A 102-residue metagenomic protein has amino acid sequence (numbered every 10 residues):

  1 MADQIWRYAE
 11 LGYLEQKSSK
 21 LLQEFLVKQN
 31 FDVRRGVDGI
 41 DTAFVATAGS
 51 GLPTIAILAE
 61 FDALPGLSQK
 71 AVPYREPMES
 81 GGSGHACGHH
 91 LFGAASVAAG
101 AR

Functional and structural regions predicted by a protein language model:
M1-H85, H90, A94-V97: Acidic/His- and Gly-rich active-site-bordering loop/insert found across diverse amide/peptide-bond hydrolases
A98-R102: Flexible, small-residue-rich helix->loop connector segments that border functional cores
